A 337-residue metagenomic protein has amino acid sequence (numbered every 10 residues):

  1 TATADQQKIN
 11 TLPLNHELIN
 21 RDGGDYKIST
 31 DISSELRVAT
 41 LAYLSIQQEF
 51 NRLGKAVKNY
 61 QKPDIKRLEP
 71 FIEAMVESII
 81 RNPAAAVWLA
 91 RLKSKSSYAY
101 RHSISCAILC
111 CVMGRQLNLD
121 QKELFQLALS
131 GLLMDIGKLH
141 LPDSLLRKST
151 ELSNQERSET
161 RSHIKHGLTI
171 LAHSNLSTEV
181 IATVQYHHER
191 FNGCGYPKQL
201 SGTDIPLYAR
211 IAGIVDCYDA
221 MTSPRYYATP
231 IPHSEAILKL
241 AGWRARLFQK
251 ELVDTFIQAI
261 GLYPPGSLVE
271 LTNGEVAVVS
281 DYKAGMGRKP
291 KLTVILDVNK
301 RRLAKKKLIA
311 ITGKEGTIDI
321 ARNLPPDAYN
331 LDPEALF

Functional and structural regions predicted by a protein language model:
T1-K93, S97-Y98, V298, K307-F337: Non-catalytic interface/linker regions that flank or bridge core catalytic/transmembrane domains
A4-N10, L14, D143-R147, G202 (+1 more regions): Short, structured secondary-structure boundary patches
L53-Y60, L92-K95, M113, F191-C194 (+2 more regions): Alpha-helix C-capping/helix-to-loop hinge sites
A56-S158, S162-K165, T169-I170, L176: Glycine- and small hydrophobic-enriched segments that form the cores of compact globular domains
C106, Q126-L141, L152, E156-T169 (+5 more regions): Alpha-helical scaffolding flanking metal-ion-dependent phosphate/phosphodiester catalytic sites
G114-E123, L145-L146, N175-A182, H233-L238 (+2 more regions): A short, terminal or domain-edge coil/loop segment
E251-F337: Metal-dependent nucleotide-binding catalytic modules
